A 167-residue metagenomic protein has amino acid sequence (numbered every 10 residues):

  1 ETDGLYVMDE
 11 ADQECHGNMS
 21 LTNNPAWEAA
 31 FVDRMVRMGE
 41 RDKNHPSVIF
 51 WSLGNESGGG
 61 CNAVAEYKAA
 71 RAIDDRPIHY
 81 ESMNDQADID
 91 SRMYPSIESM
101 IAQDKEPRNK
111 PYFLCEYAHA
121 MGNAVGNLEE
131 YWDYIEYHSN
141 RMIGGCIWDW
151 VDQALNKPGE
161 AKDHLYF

Functional and structural regions predicted by a protein language model:
E1-F167: Substrate-binding/catalytic cleft of secreted carbohydrate-active enzymes, primarily glycoside hydrolases
